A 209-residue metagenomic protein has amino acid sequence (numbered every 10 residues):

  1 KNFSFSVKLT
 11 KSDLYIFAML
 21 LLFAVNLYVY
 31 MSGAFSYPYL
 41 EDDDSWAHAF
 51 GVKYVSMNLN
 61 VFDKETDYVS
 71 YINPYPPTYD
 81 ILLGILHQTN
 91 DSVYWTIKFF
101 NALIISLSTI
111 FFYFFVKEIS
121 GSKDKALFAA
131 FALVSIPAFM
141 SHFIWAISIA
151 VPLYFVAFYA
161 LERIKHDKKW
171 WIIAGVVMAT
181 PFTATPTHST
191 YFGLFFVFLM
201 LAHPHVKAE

Functional and structural regions predicted by a protein language model:
K1-S12, A208: Membrane-interfacial, low-structure loops and terminal tails that flank and connect transmembrane helices in multi-pass
D13-F17, D124-K125, K168-I172, E209: Membrane-interfacial loop-to-transmembrane alpha-helix junctions, especially the N-terminal start
Y15, F23-L153: Active-site lumenal/periplasmic loops and adjacent helix-entry segments of GT-C-fold, multi-pass membrane
L21-L27, I136-P137, M178-A179, F196-M200: Hydrophobic core segments of alpha-helical transmembrane domains in multi-pass membrane transport and ion-translocation
K125-A126, I144-I149, K169-W171, H188-G193: Short, aromatic-rich membrane-interface segments at the entry and exit of alpha-helical transmembrane domains
R163-T180: Short hydrophobic alpha-helices at membrane interfaces in multi-pass membrane enzymes
P181-S189, V197: Active-site core of glycosidic bond-cleaving carbohydrate-active enzymes
Y191-E209: Perimembrane helix-loop-helix junctions
